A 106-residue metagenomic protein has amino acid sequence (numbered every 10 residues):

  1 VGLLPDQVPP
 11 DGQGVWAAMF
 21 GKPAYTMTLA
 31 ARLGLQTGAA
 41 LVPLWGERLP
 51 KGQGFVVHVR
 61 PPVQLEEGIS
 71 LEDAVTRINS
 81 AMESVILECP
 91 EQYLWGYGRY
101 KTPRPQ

Functional and structural regions predicted by a protein language model:
V1-Q106: Non-catalytic C-terminal accessory region of glycerolipid acyltransferases and related lyso-lipid remodeling enzymes
